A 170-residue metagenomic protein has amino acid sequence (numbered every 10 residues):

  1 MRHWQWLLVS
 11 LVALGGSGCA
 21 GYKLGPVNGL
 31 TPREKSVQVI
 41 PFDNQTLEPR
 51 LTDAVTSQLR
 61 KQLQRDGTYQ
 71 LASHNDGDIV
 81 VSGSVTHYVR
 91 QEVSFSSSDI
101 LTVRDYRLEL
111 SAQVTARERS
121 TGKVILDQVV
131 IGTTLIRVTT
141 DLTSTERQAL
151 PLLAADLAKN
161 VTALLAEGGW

Functional and structural regions predicted by a protein language model:
M1-C19: Sec-dependent bacterial lipoprotein signal peptides
R2, V9, G29, S73 (+1 more regions): Generic marker of residues within folded, mature protein domains
W6-L8, I40, E48-V55, D78-V85 (+3 more regions): A generic short-segment signal for beta-strand/edge and adjacent turn/coil regions
G18-K61, T68, S73, S120 (+2 more regions): A structural "domain/chain start" motif
A20, E118-L126, T133-W170: C-terminal/domain-edge helix-coil "capping" segments
Q45-S57, V103, R107, T143-D156: Soluble non-cytosolic domains of exported or imported proteins
R65-Q70, N75-I125, T133-T145: Surface-exposed short loop/turn segments
